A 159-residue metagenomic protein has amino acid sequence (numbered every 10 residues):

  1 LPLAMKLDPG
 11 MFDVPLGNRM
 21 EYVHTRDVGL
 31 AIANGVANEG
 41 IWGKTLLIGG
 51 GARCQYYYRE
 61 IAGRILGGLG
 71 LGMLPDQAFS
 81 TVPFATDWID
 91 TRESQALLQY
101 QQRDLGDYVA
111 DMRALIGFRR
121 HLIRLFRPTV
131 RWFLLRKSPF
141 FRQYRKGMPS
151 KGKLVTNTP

Functional and structural regions predicted by a protein language model:
L1-M20, A62-I65: NAD(P)-dependent short-chain dehydrogenase/reductase
L1-P2, T25-V28, G67: A short linear-motif detector with a strong N-terminal bias
A4-K6, E21-Y22, G70-G72, Q77: Short secondary-structure boundary micro-motifs
M5, R26, R92-E93: Solvent-exposed, flexible loop/coil residues
F12-V36, K44: Substrate-positioning beta->alpha
A31-L97, R103, D107-M112, I116-R119 (+2 more regions): Mid/C-terminal beta-alpha module of Rossmann-like enzyme folds, strongest in SDR-family dehydrogenases/epimerases
